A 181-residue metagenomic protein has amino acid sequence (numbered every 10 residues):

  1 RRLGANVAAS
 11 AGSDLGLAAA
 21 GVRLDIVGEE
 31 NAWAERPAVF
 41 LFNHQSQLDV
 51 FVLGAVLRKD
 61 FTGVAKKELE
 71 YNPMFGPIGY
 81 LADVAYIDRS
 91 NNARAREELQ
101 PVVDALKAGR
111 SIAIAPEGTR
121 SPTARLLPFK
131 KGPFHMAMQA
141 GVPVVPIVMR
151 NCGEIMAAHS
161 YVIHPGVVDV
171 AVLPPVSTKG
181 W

Functional and structural regions predicted by a protein language model:
R1-N6, S10, L17-A20, A34-N92: Catalytic core of membrane glycerolipid acyltransferases/transacylases, capturing the structured, soluble-facing
I26, F40, G63, V170-V172: Generic preference for hydrophobic
V27, V64-K66, D88-R89, P116 (+1 more regions): Thr-Gly-centered strand-to-loop micro-motif
E29-A34, V162-I163: A short beta-turn/loop motif at secondary-structure boundaries
P37-V39, S111-A115: Residue-level preference for the first positions of well-ordered beta-strands
H44-Q47, E117-S121: Short glycine-rich anion-binding loops that position phosphate/pyrophosphate groups of nucleotides and phosphorylated
M74-P77, E98, K107-A113, P122-W181: A cross-family acyltransferase "interaction/gating" segment
R94-V103: Anionic-ligand binding region
